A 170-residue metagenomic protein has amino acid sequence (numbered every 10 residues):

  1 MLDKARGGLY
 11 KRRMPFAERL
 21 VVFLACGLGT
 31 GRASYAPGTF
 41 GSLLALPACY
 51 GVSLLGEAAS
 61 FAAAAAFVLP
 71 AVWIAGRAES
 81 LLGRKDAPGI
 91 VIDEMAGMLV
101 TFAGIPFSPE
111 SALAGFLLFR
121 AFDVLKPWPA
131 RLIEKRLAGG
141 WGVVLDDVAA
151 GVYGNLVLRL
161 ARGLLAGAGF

Functional and structural regions predicted by a protein language model:
L2-R84, P88, M95-F170: Hydrophobic alpha-helical transmembrane segments
